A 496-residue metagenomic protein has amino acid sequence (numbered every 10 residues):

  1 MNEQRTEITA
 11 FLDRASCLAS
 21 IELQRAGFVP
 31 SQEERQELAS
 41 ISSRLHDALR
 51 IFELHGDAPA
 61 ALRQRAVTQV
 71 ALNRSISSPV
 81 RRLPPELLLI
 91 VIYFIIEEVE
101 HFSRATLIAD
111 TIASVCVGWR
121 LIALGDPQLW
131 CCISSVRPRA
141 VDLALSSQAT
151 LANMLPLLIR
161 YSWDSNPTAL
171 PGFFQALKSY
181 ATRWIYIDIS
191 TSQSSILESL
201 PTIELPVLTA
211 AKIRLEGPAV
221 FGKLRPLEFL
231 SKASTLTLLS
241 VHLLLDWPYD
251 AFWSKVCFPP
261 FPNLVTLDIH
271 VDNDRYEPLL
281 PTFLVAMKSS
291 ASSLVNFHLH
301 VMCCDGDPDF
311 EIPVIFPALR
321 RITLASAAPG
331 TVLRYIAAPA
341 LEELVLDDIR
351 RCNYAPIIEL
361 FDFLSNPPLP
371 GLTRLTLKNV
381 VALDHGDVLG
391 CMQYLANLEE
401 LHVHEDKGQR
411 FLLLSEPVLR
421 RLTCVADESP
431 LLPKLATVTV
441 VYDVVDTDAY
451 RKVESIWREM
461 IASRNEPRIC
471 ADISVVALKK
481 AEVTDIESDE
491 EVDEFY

Functional and structural regions predicted by a protein language model:
M1-Y496: Leucine-rich repeat
